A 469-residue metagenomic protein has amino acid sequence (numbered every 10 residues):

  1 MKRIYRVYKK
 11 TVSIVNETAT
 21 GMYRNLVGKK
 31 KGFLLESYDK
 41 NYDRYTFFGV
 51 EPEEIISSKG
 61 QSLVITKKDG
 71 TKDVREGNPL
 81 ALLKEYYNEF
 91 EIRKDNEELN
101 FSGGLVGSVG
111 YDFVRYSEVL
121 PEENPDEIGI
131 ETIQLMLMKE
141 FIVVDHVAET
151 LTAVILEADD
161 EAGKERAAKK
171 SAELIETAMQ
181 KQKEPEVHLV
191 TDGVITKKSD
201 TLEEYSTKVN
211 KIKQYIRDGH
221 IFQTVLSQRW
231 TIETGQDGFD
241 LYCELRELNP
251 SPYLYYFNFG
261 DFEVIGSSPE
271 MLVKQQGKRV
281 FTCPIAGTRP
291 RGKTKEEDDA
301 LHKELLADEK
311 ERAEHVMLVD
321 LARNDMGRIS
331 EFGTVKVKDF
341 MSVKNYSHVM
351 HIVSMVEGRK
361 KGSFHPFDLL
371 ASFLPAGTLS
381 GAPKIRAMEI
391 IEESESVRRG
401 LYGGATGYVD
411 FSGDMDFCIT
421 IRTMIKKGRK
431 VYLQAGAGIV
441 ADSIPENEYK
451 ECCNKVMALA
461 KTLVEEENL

Functional and structural regions predicted by a protein language model:
M1-L469: Extended alpha-helical targeting/anchoring segments, especially N-terminal organellar/secretory targeting helices
